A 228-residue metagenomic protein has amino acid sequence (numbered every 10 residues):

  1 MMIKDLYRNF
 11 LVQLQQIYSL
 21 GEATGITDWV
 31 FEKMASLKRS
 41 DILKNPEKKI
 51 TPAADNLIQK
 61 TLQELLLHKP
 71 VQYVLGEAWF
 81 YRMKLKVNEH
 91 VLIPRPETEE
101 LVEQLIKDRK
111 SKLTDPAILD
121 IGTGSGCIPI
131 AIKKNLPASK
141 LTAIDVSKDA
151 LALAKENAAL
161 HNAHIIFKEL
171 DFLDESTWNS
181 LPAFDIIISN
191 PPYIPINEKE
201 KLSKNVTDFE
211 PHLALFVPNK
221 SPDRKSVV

Functional and structural regions predicted by a protein language model:
M2-L75: N-terminal auxiliary segments of SAM/dcSAM-dependent transferases
L14, R109, A158: Conserved hydrophobic residues forming the short capping helix/wall of the S-adenosyl-L-methionine
L20-A23, K112-D115, L181: Short helix-terminating capping/connector loops at secondary-structure junctions
G21, K38, K69, K112 (+2 more regions): Secondary-structure boundary/capping positions in well-ordered alpha/beta enzyme cores
K33, L37, E64-H68, D108 (+3 more regions): Phosphate/oxyanion-binding loops and surfaces in catalytic or ligand/nucleic-acid-binding neighborhoods
N45, P52, N56-L141, V146-L153: SAM-dependent Rossmann-like transferase core, predominantly class I methyltransferases with a strong bias toward
A138-K140, I144-V228: S-adenosylmethionine
